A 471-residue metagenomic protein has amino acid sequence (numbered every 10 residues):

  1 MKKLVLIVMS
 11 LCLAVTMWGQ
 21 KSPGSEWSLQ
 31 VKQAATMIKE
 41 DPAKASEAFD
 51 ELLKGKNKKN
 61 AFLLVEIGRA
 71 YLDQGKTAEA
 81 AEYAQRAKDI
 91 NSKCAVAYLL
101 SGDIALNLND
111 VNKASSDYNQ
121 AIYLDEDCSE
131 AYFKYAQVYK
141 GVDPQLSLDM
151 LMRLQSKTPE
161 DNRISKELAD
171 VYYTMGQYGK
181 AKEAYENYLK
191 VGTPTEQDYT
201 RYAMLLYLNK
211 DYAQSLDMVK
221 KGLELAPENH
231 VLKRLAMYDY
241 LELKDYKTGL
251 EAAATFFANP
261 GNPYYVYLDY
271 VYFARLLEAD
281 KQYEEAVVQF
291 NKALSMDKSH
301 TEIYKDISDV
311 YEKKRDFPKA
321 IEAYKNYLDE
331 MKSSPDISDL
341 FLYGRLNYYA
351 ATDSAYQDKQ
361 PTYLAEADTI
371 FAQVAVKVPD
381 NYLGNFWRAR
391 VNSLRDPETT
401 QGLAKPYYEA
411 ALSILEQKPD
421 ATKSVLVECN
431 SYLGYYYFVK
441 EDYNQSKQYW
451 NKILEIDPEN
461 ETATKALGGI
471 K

Functional and structural regions predicted by a protein language model:
L4, L11, V15-K440, K465-K471: Alpha-solenoid helical repeat scaffolds
Y443, K447-Q448, I453-G469: Alpha-helical oligomerization segments
